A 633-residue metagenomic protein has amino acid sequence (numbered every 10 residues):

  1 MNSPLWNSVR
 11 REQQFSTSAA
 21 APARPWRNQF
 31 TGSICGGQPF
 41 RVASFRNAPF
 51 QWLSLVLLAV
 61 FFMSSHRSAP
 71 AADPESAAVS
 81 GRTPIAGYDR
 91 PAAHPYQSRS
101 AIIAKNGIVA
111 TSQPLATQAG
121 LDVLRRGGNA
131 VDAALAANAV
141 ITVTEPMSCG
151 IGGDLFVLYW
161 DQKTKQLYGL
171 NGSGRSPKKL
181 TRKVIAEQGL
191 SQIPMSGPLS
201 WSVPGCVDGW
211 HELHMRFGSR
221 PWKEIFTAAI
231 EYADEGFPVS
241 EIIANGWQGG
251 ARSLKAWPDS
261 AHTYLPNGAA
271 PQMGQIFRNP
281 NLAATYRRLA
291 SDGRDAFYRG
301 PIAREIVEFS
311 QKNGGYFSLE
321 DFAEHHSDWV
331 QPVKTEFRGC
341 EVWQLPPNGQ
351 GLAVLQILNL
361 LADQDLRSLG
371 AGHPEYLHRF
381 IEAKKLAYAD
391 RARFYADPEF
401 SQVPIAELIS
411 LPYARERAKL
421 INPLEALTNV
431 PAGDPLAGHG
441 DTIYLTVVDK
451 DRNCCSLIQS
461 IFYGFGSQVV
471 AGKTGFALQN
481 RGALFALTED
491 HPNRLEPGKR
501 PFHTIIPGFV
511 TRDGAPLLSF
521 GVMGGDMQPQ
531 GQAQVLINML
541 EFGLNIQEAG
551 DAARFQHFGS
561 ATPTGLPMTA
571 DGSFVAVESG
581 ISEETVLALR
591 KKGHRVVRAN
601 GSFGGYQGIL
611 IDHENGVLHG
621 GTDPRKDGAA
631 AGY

Functional and structural regions predicted by a protein language model:
P4-R24, N28, S33, Q38-P39: Intrinsic, low-complexity polybasic segments
Q51-S65: Bacterial N-terminal signal peptides
F62-A78: Signal peptide processing junction and immediate N-terminal pro/mature segment of secreted/exported proteins
D73-Q118, A130-D292, F297-R299, A303-G349 (+3 more regions): Noncatalytic scaffold domains of N-terminal-nucleophile
G87, D363-I461, K473-T474, R481 (+1 more regions): Internal maturation/activation junctions in enzymes
V123-L124, D208-R216, D292-R299, R304 (+1 more regions): Alpha-helical support elements that line or immediately flank enzyme active sites and cofactor-binding pockets
V143-G169, Y316-S318, N453-L518, Q528 (+3 more regions): Active-site rim segments in enzyme catalytic domains, especially the processed small/beta chain of N-terminal
D451, K499, Q532, E541-G601: Extended C-terminal subregions enriched in glycine
